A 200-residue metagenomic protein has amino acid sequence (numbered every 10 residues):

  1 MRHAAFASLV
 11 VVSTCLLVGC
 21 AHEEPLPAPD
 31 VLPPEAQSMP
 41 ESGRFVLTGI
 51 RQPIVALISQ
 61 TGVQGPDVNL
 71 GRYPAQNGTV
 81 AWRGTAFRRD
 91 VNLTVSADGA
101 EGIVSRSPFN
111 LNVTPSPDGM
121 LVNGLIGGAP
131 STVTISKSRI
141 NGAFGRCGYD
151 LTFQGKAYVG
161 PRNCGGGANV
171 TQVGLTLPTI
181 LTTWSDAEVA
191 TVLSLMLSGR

Functional and structural regions predicted by a protein language model:
M1-V10: Bacterial N-terminal signal peptides that target proteins for export
L16-G19: C-terminal motif of bacterial Sec signal peptides marking the signal peptidase cleavage site
A21-T85, D90-N92, A97, N110-N112 (+1 more regions): Long terminal segments
G102: CN hydrolase (nitrilase-like) catalytic-core segments centered on the catalytic cysteine and neighboring Lys/Glu
